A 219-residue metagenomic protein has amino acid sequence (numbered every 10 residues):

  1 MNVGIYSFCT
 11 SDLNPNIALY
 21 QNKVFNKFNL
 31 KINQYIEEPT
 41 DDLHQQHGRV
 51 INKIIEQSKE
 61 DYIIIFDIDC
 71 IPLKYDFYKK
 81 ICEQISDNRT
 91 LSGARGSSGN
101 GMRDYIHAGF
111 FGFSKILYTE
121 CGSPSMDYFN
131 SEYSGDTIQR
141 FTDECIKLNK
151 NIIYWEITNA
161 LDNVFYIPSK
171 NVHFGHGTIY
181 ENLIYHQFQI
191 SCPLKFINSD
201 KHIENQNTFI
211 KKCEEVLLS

Functional and structural regions predicted by a protein language model:
M1-R49, K53-K59: N-terminal anchoring/stem segment of glycosyltransferases
T10-L13, P39-D41, D69-I71, S97-G99 (+1 more regions): Short, solvent-exposed loop/turn segments at secondary-structure junctions
Q34-E38, R95, E156: Residue-level recognition of beta-strand->loop/alpha-helix junctions
S58-D61, D87: Active-site acidic short loop of glycosyltransferases
D61-I71: Short beta-strand-to-loop acidic/aromatic patch adjacent to the donor-nucleotide binding site
I64-I65, T90-A94, N151-I157: A structural signal for short, well-ordered beta-strand segments and their strand-loop junctions that often border
I71-E144: Conserved catalytic core of nucleotide-sugar-dependent glycosyltransferases
Y133-S219: C-terminal catalytic/acceptor-binding lobe
